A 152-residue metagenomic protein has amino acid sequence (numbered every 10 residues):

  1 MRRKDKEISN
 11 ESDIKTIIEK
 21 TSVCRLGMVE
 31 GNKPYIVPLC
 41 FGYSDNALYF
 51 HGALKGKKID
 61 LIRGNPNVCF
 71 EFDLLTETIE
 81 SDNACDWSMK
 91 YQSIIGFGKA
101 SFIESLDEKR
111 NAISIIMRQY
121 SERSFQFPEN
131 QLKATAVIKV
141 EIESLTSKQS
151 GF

Functional and structural regions predicted by a protein language model:
M1-E19: Extreme N-terminal tail/first-helix region
R2-D5, L75-F152: Charged, gly/pro-rich active-site loop segments
I17, C40-G42, D60-I62, C85-S88 (+1 more regions): Short, conserved, surface-exposed binding loops centered on an aromatic residue
E19, R63-V68, S114-E122: Short, intrinsically disordered, mixed-charge
T21-L54: Short beta-strand segments
V23, I36-P38, N67, Y91 (+2 more regions): Broad gene-expression machinery/nucleic-acid interaction feature
G42-E77: A short mixed-secondary-structure module that forms the rim of ligand-binding clefts
